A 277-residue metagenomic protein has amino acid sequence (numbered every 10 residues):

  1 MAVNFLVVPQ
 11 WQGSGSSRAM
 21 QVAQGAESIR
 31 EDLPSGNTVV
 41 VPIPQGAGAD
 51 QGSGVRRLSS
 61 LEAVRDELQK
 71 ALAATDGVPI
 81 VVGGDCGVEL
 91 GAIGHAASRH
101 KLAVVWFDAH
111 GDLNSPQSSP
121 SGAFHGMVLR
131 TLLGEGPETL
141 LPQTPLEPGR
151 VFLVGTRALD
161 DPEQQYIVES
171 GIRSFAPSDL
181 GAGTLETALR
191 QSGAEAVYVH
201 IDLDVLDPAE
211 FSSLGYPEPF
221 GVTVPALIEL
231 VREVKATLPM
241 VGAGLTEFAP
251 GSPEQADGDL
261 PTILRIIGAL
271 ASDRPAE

Functional and structural regions predicted by a protein language model:
A2-I80, G91-R99, Y166-E277: Catalytic cores of soluble, metal-dependent hydrolases
V8, F107-A109, G134, T156 (+1 more regions): Cofactor-binding loop segments of dinucleotide-utilizing enzymes, especially the Rossmann-like FAD- and NAD(P)+-binding
V78-P142, L238-V241: Active-site histidine-anchored catalytic micro-motif
G84, F107-A109, V154, V199-L203 (+1 more regions): Active-site flanking residues adjacent to catalytic metal/cofactor-binding acidic residues
G87, H110-D112, R157, D204-L206 (+1 more regions): Catalytic metal-binding/acid-base residues of hydrolase active sites
L102, G149, E195: Nucleotide donor/acceptor-binding cores
G122-D161, S174-T184: Active-site glycine-rich loop that binds ribose-phosphate moieties when present
